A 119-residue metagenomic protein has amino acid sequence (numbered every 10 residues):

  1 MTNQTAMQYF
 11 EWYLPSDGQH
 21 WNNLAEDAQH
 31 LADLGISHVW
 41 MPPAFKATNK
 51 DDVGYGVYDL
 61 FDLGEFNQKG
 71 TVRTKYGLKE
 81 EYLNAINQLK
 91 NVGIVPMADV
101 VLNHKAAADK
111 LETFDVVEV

Functional and structural regions predicted by a protein language model:
M1-V95, N103, K110-T113: N-terminal structural segment of carbohydrate-active enzymes
V116-V119: Core domains of carbohydrate- and sulfate-ester-processing enzymes
